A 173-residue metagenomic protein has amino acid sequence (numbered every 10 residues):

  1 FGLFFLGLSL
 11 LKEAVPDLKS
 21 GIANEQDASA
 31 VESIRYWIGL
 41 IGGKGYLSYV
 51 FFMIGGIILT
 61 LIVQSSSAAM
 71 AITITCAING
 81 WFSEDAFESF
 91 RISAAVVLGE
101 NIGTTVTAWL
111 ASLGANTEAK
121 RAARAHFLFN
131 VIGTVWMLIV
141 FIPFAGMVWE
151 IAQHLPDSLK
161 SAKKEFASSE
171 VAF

Functional and structural regions predicted by a protein language model:
F1-E13, D17, M53, I57-M70 (+3 more regions): Transmembrane alpha-helical segments of multi-pass membrane transport proteins and ion-pumping complexes
F1-G2, T117-G133: Alpha-helical transmembrane segments and their helix-start/interface "positive-inside/aromatic belt" motifs in integral
F1-I58, C76: Helix-loop-helix hairpins and the membrane-proximal interhelical loops of multi-pass alpha-helical transport proteins
K19-G45, E84-E88, M147-A172: Inter-helical loop and helix-membrane interface segments of multi-pass membrane transporters/permeases
G43-F51, A86, F90, K120 (+2 more regions): Structural motif marking the loop-to-transmembrane transition
F52, G56, A95-V96, A122 (+2 more regions): Pore-lining and gate-forming transmembrane alpha-helices of multi-pass membrane transport proteins
T60-G103, S112-E118, R124, F141 (+2 more regions): Membrane-interfacial helix-loop connectors
V63, F129, F173: Single, functionally critical "micro-switch" positions that shape active/binding sites and transmembrane helices
